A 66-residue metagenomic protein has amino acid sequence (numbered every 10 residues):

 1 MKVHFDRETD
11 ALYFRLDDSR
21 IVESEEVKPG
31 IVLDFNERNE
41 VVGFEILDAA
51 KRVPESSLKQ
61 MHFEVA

Functional and structural regions predicted by a protein language model:
M1-K2: Absolute protein N-terminus
L12-F44: Amphipathic, hydrophobic secondary-structure cores in small proteins
F35-A66: C-terminal structural segments of small proteins and small subunits
